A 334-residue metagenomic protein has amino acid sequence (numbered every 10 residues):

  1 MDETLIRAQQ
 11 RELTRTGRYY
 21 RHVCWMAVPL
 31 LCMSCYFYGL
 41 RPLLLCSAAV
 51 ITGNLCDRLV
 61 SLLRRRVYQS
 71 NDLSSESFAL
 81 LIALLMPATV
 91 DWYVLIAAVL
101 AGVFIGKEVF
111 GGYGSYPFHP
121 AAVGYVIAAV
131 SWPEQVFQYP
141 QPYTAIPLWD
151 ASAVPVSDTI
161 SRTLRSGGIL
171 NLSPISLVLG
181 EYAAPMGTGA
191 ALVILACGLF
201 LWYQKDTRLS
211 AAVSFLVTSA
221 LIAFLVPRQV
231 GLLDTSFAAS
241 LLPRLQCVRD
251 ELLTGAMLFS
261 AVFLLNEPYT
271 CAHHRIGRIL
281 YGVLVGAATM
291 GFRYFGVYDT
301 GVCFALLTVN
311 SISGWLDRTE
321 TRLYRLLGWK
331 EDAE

Functional and structural regions predicted by a protein language model:
M1-H22, F292-E334: Cytosolic-side transmembrane-helix boundaries in multi-pass membrane proteins
M1-S61, W329-E334: N-terminal signal-anchor module of multipass membrane proteins
R7, L55-V67, V103-G114, A196-Q204 (+1 more regions): C-terminal ends of transmembrane helices
H22-P29, L45-D57, S74-A79, A83 (+16 more regions): Alpha-helical transmembrane segments in multi-pass membrane proteins
G39-I51, T89-A98, E181-A191, P243-M257: Structural signature of hydrophobic alpha-helical transmembrane segments
N71-S75, L80-A151: Membrane-interface helix-loop-helix junctions at boundaries between adjacent transmembrane segments
S115-L195: Long hydrophobic alpha-helical segments that form multi-pass transmembrane helix bundles in integral membrane proteins
P117-A121, R249-M257, R278, G296-V309: Loop-to-transmembrane alpha-helix initiation sites
